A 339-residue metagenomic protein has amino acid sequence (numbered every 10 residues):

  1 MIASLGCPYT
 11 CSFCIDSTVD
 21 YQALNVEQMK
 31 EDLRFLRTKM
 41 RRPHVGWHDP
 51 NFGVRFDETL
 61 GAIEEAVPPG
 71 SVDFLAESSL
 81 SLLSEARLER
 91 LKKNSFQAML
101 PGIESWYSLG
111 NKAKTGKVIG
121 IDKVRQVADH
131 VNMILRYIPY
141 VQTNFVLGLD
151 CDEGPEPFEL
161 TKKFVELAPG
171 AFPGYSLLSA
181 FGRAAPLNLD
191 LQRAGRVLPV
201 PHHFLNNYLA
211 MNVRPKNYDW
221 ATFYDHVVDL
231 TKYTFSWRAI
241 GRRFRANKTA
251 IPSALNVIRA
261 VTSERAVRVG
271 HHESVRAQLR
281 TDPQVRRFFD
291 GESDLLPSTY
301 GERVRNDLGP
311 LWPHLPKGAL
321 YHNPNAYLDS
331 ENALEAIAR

Functional and structural regions predicted by a protein language model:
M1-Q142, L147-C151, P155, E159-K163: Radical SAM [4Fe-4S] cluster-binding motif and immediate context
Y9, R55-F56, L109-K114, Q142 (+3 more regions): Flexible glycine/acidic-rich beta-alpha junction loops that bind and position SAM and/or redox cofactors in anaerobic
T18, L36, S95, A168 (+3 more regions): Alpha-helix boundary/capping residues
T18, Q22, W47, F172-S176 (+1 more regions): Secondary-structure transition/capping residues
D20, K39-R42, G116, R136 (+5 more regions): Short, well-ordered loop/turn and helix-capping segments at boundaries between secondary-structure elements and domains
K39, L80-K92, G110-D122, T143-V146 (+3 more regions): Hydrophobic transmembrane alpha-helix bundles
F96, P139, G170-P173, K232-F235 (+1 more regions): Generic structural signal for secondary-structure transition and capping sites
L189-L191, F204-R339: Radical SAM enzyme core and accessory elements
